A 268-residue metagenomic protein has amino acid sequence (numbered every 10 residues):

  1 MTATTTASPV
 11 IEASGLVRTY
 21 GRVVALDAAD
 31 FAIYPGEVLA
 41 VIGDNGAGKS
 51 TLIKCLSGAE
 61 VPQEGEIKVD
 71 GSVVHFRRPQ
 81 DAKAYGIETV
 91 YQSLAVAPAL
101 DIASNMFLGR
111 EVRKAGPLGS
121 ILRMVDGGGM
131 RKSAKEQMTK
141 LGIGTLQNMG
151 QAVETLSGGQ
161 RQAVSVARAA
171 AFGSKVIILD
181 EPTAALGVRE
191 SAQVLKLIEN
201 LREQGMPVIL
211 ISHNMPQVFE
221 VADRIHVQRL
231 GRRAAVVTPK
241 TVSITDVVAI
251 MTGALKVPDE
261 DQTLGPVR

Functional and structural regions predicted by a protein language model:
T2-R268: Glycine-rich phosphate-binding loops of nucleotide-dependent enzymes
